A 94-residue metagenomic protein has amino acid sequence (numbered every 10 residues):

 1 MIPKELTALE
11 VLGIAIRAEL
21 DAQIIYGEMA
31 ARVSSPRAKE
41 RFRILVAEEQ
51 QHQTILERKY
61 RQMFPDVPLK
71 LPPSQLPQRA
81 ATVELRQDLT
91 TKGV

Functional and structural regions predicted by a protein language model:
M1-V94: Non-heme di-metal
